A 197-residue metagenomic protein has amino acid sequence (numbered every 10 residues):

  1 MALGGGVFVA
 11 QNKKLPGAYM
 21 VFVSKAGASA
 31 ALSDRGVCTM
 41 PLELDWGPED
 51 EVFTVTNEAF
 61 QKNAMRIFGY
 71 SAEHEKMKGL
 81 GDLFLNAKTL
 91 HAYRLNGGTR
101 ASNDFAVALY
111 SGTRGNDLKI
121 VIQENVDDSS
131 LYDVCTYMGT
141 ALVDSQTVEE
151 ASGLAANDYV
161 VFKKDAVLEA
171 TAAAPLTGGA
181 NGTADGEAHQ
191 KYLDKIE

Functional and structural regions predicted by a protein language model:
M1-E197: Surface-exposed assembly/interface segments
